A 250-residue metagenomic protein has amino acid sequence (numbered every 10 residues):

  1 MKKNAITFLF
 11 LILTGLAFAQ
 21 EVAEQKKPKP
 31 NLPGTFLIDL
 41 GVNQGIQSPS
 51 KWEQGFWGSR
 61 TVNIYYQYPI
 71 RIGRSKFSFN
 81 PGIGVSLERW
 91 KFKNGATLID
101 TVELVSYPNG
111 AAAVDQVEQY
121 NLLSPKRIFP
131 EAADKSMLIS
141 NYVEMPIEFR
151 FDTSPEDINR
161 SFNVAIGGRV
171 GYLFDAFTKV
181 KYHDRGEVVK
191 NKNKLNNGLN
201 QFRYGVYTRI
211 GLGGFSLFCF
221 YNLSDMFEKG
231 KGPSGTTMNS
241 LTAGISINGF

Functional and structural regions predicted by a protein language model:
M1-Q25, I247-F250: Bacterial Sec-dependent N-terminal signal peptides
E21-P33, R71-F79, S154-F162: Short loop/turn motifs that connect adjacent beta-strands in outer-membrane beta-barrel proteins
P30-G34, F56-V62, I139-M145, R160 (+3 more regions): Residues that define the transmembrane beta-barrel architecture of outer-membrane proteins
N43-G45, S86-W90, D152, G171-D175 (+2 more regions): Structural signature of outer-membrane beta-barrel domains
Q44-Y65, L195, F227-K229: Surface-exposed strand-loop-strand hairpins of Gram-negative outer-membrane beta-barrel proteins
G45, K194-F250: Predominantly the C-terminal beta-signal and adjacent terminal strand-loop region of outer-membrane beta-barrel
K51-W57, K91-S140, L173-R185, V189-G205: Extracellular/periplasm-exposed beta-strand and loop segments of Gram-negative cell-envelope proteins, dominated by
I64-I70, I83-V85, M145-F151, I166-Y172 (+3 more regions): Residues on the lipid-exposed face of transmembrane beta-strands in outer-membrane beta-barrel proteins
